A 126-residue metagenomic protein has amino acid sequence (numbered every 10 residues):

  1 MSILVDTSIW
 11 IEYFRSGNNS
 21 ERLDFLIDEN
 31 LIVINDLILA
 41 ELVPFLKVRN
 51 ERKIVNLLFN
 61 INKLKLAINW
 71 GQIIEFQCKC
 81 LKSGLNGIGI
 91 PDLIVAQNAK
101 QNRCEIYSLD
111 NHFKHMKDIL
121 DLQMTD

Functional and structural regions predicted by a protein language model:
M1, A96, Q101-D126: Acidic, PIN/NYN-like endoribonuclease modules and their adjacent C-terminal/linker elements
M1-I34, P44-N56: Short, well-structured N-terminal submotif of metal-dependent ribonuclease cores
I3, I32-I34, N60-L64, E105-Y107: Short loop->beta-strand "edge-of-pocket" segments that line small-molecule binding or catalytic clefts across diverse
V5-D6, I34-N35, I88-G89, D110 (+1 more regions): Histidine- and aromatic-rich ligand-binding microenvironments
W10-I11, L39-L42, F113-K114: A generic structural signal for short hydrophobic patches within well-formed alpha-helices
E29-N30, L57-I61, S83, N102 (+1 more regions): Structured helix-beta-strand junction loops
R49-K53, L81, Q123-D126: Short, hinge-like loop/turn segments at secondary-structure boundaries
K63-L109: Active-site neighborhoods of divalent-metal-dependent phosphate/nucleic-acid chemistry enzymes
